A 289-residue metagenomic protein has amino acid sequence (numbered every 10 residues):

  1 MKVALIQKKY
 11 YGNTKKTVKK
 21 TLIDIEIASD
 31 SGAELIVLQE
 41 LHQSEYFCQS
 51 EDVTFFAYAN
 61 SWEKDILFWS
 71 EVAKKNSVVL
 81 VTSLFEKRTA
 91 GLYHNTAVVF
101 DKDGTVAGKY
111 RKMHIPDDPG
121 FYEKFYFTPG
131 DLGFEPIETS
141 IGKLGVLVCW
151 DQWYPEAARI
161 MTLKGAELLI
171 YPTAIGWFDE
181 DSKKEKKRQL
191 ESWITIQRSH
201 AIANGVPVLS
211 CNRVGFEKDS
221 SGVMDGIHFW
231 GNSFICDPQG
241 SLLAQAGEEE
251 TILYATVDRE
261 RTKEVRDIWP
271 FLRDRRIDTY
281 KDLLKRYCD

Functional and structural regions predicted by a protein language model:
M1-A4: Extreme N-terminal starter segment of soluble prokaryotic enzymes
Q7-G12: Short polar catalytic/cofactor-binding loops
T14-K15, I23-K102, K109, I175-V206: Cys-nucleophile CN-hydrolase/nitrilase-fold catalytic domain and related Cys-dependent amidase chemistry that acts on
K16-E26, Y154-R159: Short, acidic/polar
S61-V81, K143, Q152-I252: CN hydrolase (nitrilase-like) catalytic-core segments centered on the catalytic cysteine and neighboring Lys/Glu
T82-L84, T96-V99, E135, S233-I235 (+1 more regions): Short beta-strand scaffold segments in enzyme catalytic cores
R88-I196, E264, I268-P270: Active-site catalytic loop in hydrolytic enzyme cores
T262-D289: A conserved C-terminal secondary-structure "cap"
